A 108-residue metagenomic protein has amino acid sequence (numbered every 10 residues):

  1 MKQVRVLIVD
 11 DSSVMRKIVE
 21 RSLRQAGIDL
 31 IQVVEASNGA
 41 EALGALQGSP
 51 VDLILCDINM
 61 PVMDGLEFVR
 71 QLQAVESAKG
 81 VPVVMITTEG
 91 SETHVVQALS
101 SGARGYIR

Functional and structural regions predicted by a protein language model:
S13-V34: Two-component/phosphorelay signaling modules centered on CheY-like receiver
E35-L53: Acidic, metal-coordinating helix/loop segments flanking the phosphotransfer/catalytic sites of two-component signaling
L55-D57: Active-site T/S-Asp motif of two-component receiver
M60: Receiver (REC) domain active-site loop signature in two-component systems and cognate sites in sensor histidine kinases
V84-I86: Hydrophobic/aromatic residues positioned on beta-strands within the core alpha/beta folds
E89-G90: Short, conserved "switch-loop" micro-motifs in signal-transduction and mechanochemical regulators
